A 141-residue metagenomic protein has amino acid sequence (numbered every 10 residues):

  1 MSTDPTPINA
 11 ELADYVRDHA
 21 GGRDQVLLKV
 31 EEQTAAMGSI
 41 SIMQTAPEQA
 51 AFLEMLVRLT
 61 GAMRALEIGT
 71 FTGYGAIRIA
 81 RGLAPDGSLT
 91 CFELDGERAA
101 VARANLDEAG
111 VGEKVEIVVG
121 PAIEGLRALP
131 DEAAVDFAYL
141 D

Functional and structural regions predicted by a protein language model:
M1-F137: A short alpha-helical cap/connector motif
D141: Switch II (G3) loop of P-loop NTPases
